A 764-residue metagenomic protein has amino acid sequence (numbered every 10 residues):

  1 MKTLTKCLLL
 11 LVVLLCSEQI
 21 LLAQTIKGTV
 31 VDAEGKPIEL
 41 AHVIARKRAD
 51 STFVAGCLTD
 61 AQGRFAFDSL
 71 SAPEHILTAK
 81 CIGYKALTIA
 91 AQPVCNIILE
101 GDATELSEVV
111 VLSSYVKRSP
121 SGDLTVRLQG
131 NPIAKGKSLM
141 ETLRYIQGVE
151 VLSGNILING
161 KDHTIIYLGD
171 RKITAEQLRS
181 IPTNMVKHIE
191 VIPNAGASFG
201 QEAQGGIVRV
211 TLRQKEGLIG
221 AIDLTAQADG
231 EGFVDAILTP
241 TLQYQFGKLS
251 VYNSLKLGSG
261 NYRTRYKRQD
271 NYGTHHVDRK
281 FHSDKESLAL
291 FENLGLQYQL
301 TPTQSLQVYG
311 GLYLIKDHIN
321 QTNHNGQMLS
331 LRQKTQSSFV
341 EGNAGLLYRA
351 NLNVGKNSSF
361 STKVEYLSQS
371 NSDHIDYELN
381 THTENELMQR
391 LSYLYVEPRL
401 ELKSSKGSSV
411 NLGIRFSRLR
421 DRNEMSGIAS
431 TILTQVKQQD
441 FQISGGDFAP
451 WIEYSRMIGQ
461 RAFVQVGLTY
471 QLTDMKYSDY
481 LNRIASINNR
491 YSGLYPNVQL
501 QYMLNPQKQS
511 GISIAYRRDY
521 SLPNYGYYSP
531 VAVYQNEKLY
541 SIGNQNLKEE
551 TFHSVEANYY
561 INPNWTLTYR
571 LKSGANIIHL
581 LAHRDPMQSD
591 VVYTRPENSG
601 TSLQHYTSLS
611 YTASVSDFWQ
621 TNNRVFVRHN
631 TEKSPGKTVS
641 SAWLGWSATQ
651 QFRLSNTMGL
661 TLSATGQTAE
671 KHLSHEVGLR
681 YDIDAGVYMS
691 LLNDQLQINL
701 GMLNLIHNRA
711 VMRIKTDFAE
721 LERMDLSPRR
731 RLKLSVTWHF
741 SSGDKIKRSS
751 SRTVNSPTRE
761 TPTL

Functional and structural regions predicted by a protein language model:
H42-R46, K80-Y84, V94-P132, L152-S153 (+1 more regions): Short, acidic, small-residue-rich periplasmic hinge/interaction motif at the N-terminus of Gram-negative outer-membrane
R48-R64: Short, acidic Ser/Thr/Gly-rich low-complexity loop/linker segments typical of extracellular and cell-surface proteins
V94-I98, E108, L139-T142, E176 (+3 more regions): N-terminal periplasmic accessory domains that precede and gate Gram-negative outer-membrane beta-barrel machines
M140-K172: Extracytoplasmic beta-strand/coil segments of soluble accessory domains associated with Gram-negative outer-membrane
Y145, R171-G196: Short acidic/polar hinge/loop motifs at secondary-structure boundaries that mediate gating or recognition
A289-K316, T335-D479, G493-S513, R517 (+3 more regions): Face-selective signature of the C-terminal outer-membrane beta-barrel domain
S370, R420-R422, L472-Y477, Q507-H553 (+2 more regions): Surface-exposed extracellular loop regions of Gram-negative outer-membrane beta-barrel proteins, predominantly
Q439-G445, Y520-Y569, S573-A575, T594-H605 (+1 more regions): Outer-membrane beta-barrel signature, preferentially recognizing the C-terminal barrel domain of Gram-negative
